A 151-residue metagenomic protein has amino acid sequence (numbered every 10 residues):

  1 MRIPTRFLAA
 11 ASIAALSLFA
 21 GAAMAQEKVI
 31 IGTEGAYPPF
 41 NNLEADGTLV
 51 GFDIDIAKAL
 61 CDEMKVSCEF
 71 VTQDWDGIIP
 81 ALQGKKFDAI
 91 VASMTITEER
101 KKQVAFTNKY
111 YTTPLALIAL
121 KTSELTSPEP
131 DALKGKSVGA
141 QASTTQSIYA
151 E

Functional and structural regions predicted by a protein language model:
M1-S12: Bacterial N-terminal signal peptides that target proteins for export
F19-A25: Sec/Tat signal peptide C-region and signal peptidase I cleavage site
Q26-S93, K102: Extracytoplasmic small-molecule ligand-binding "clamshell" domains of the periplasmic binding protein/Venus flytrap
I30, A116-I118: Residues embedded in well-ordered beta-strands
E34-A36, Q73-D76, T95-I96, Y111 (+2 more regions): Solvent-exposed coil/turn segments that connect beta secondary-structure elements in extracytoplasmic/periplasmic
E98-Y111: Ligand-binding "clamshell"
L120-V138: Flexible hinge/capping segments at coil-to-helix
G139-E151: Secondary-structure junction motif
